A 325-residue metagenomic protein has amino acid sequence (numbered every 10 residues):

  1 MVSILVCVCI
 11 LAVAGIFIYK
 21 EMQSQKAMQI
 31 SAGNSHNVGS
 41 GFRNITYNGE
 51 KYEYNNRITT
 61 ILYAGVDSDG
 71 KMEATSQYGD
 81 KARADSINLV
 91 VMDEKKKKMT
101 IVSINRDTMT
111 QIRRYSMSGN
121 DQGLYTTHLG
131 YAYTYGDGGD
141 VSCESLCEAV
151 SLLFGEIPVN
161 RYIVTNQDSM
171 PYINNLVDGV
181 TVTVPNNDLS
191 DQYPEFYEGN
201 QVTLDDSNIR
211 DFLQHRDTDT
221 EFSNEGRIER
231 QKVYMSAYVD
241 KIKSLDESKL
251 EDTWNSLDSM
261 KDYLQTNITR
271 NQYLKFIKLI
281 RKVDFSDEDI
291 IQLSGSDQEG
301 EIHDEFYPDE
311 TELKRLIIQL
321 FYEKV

Functional and structural regions predicted by a protein language model:
M1-C7: N-terminal Sec-pathway targeting helices
I4, A14-V325: Non-catalytic, solvent-exposed segments at the cell envelope interface
C9-L11: Hydrophobic core
